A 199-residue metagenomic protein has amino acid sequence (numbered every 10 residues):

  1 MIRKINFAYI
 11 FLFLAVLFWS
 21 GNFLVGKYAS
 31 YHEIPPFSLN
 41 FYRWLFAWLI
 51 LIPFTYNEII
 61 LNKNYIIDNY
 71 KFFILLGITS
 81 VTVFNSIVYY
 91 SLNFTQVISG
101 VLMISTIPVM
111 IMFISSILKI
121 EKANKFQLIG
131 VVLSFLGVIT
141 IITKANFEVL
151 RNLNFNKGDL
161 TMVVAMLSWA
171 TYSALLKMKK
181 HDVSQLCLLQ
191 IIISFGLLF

Functional and structural regions predicted by a protein language model:
M1-S38, Y42, R151-M178, I193-F199: Glycine-/small-residue-enriched transmembrane alpha-helix faces in small-molecule transporters and effluxers
F11-V16, F73-G77, Y89, V101 (+2 more regions): Residue-level signature of transmembrane alpha-helical cores of multipass secondary-active transporters and flippases
F13, D68-L75, A123-F135, H181-I191: Cytoplasmic-side transmembrane-helix entry/capping segments in multi-pass membrane proteins
V16, W44-W48, S105-V109, V131-S134 (+3 more regions): Residue-level recognition of pore/gate-forming positions within transmembrane alpha-helices of multi-pass
F18, N22-F23, I52-S99, M103-I104 (+1 more regions): Specific transmembrane alpha-helical segments of multi-pass solute transporters/efflux pumps, especially DMT/EamA
S38-L49, N85-K122, A165: Specific alpha-helical transmembrane segments that line the substrate/conduction pathway and gating interfaces
Y42, V81, N85-S86, V97-T106 (+1 more regions): Helix-helix packing/entry segments at the starts of transmembrane helices
L51, A123-A145, L197-L198: Hydrophobic transmembrane alpha-helices of multi-pass small-molecule transport proteins
